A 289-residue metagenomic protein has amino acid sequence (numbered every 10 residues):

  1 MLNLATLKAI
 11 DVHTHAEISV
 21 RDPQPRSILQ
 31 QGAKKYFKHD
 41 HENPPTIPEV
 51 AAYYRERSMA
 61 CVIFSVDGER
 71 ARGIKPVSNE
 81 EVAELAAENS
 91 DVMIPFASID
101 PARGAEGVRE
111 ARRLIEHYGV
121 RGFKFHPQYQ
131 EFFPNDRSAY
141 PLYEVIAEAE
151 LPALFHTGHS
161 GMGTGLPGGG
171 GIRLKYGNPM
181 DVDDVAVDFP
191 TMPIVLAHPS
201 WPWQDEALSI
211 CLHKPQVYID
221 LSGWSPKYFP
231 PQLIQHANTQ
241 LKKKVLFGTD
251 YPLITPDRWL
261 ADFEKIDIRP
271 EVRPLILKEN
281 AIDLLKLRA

Functional and structural regions predicted by a protein language model:
M1-V12, S19-E56, A60, R112 (+2 more regions): Mid-to-C-terminal alpha-helical segments outside catalytic/metal-binding sites
A5-L7, D40, P44, P76 (+5 more regions): Non-membrane alpha-helical structural segments and their capping/turn regions in soluble enzymes
H13, V82, P95, L114 (+8 more regions): Conserved, mostly hydrophobic/aromatic
T14-A16, S65-V66, A97-P101, K124-P127 (+4 more regions): A cross-domain feature marking catalytic cores of carbohydrate-active enzymes and several ubiquitous metabolic/repair
E17-V20, G68-A71, P101-A105, H159-G163 (+3 more regions): Active-site environment of divalent metal-dependent phosphoester hydrolases
P25-R26, R121-G122, N135-L246: Catalytic pocket-lining loop regions of alpha/beta-barrel enzymes, especially the amidohydrolase/enolase/GH5 lineages
P44-R55, P76-A83, A87, A105-E116 (+6 more regions): Amphipathic, non-transmembrane alpha-helical secondary structure
A60, G68-T164, R173: Active-site gating/metal-coordination segments in enzymes
